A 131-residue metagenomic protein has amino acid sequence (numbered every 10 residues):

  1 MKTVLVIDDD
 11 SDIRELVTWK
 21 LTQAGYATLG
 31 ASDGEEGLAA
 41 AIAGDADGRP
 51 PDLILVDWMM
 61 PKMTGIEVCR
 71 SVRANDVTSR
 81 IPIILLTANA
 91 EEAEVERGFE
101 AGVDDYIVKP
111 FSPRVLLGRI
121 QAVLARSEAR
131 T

Functional and structural regions predicted by a protein language model:
E15-Q23: Charged docking surfaces used in two-component/phosphorelay signaling
G30-L53: Acidic, metal-coordinating helix/loop segments flanking the phosphotransfer/catalytic sites of two-component signaling
D57, T87: Active-site residues of response regulator receiver
M60: Receiver (REC) domain active-site loop signature in two-component systems and cognate sites in sensor histidine kinases
F111-I120: C-terminal output helix
Q121-T131: The C-terminal output helix
